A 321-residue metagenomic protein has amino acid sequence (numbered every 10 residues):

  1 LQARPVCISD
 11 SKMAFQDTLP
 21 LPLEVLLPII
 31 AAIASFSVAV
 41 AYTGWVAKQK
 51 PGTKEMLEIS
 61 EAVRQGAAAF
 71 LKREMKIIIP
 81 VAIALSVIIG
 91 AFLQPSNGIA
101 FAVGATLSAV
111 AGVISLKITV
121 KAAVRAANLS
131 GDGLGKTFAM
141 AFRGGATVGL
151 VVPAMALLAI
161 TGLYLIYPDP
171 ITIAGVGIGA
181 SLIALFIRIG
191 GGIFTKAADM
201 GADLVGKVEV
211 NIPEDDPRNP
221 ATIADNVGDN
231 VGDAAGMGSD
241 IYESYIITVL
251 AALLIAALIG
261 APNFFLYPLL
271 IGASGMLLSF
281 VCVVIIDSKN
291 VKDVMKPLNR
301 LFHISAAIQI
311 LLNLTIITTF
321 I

Functional and structural regions predicted by a protein language model:
C7-I321: Hydrophobic packing and interface segments
